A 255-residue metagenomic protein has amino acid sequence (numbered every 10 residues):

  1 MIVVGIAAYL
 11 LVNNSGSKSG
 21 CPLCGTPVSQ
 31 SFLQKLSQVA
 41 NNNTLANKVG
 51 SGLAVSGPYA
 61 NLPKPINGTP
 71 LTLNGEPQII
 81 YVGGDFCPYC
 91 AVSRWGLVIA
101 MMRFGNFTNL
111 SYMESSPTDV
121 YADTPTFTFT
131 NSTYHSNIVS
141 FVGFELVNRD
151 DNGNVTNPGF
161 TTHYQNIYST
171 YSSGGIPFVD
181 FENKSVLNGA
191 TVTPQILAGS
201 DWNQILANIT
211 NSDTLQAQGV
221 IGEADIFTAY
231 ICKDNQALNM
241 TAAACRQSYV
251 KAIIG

Functional and structural regions predicted by a protein language model:
M1-Q78, V92-R94, I99-G255: Non-globular targeting/processing and membrane-anchoring segments
G83-F86: Short pre-active-site segment immediately N-terminal to redox-active cysteine/selenocysteine motifs in thiol-based
Y89: Cell wall/extracellular polymer interaction/catalysis modules
